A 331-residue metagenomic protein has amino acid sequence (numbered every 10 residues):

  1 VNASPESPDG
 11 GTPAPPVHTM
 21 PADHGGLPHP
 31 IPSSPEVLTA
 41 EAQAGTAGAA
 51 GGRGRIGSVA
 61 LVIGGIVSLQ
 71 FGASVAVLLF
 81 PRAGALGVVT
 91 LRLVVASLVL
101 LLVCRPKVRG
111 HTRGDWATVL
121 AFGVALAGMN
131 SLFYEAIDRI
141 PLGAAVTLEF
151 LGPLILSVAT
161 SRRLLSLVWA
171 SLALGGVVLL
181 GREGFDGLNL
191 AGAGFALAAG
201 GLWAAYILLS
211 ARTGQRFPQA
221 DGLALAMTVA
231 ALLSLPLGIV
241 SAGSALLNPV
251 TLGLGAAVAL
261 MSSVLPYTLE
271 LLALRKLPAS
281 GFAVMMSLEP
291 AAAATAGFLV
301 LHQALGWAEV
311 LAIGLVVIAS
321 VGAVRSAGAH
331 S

Functional and structural regions predicted by a protein language model:
N2-G87, A121-V124, G128-L132, G175 (+3 more regions): Glycine-/small-residue-enriched transmembrane alpha-helix faces in small-molecule transporters and effluxers
G54-S58, R82-L86, T90, H111-W116 (+3 more regions): Juxtamembrane helix-entry segments on the extracytoplasmic side of multipass membrane proteins
V62, G114-G123, T160-G175, G192-A196 (+2 more regions): Cytoplasmic-side transmembrane-helix entry/capping segments in multi-pass membrane proteins
I63, V67-F71, V75, V103 (+6 more regions): Hydrophobic alpha-helical transmembrane segments of multi-pass membrane transport proteins, especially secondary
L79, V88, R92, A136 (+7 more regions): Hydrophobic/aromatic residues within transmembrane alpha-helices of multi-pass small-molecule transporters
V95-V99, L148-A159, V229-L233, M285-V300 (+1 more regions): Alpha-helical transmembrane segments of compact multi-pass small-molecule transporters, enriched in specific families
L100, L156-S157, A173-G175, G184-S241 (+2 more regions): Transmembrane alpha-helical segments that form core, pore/gating elements of small-molecule transporters/exporters
L151, L165-G184, A296, A308-A327: Hydrophobic transmembrane alpha-helices of multi-pass small-molecule transport proteins
